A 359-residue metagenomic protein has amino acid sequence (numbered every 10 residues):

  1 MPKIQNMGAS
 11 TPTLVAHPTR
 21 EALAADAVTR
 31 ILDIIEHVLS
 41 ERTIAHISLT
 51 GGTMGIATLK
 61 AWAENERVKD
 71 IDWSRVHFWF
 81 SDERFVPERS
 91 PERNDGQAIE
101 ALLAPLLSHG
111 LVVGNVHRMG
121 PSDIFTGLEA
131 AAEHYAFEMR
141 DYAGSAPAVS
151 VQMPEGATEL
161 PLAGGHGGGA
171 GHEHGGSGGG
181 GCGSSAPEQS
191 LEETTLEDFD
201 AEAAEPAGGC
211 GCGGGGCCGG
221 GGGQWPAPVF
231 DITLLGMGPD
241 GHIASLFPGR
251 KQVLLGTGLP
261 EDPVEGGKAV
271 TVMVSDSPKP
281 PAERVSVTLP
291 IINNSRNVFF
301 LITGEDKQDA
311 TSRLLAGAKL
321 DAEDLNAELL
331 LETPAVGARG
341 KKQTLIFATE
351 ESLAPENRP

Functional and structural regions predicted by a protein language model:
M1-I47, E202: N-terminal glycine-/serine-/threonine-rich phosphate-binding loop
P2, T11, V287-P359: ATP/nucleoside-binding phosphotransfer catalytic cores, i.e., glycine-rich phosphate-binding loops
P2-T11, I71-G165, T194-A203, G219-D231: Ligand-binding beta-strand-loop-alpha-helix segment within the catalytic cores of soluble metabolic enzymes
L39-V68: Glycine-rich N-terminal segment of FAD-binding domains in flavoprotein oxidoreductases, spanning the beta-loop-helix
L49-M54, L235-P239, T303: Glycine-rich beta-strand-to-loop/alpha-helix junction loops that act as flexible
K60-I71, G96-E100, P248-L259, G317: A glycine- and small-aliphatic-rich helix-loop capping segment at beta-alpha/alpha-beta transitions that lines
G164-P187, A204-G221: Histidine-centered metal-binding segments
T233-P290: Class I SAM-dependent methyltransferase SAM-binding "motif I" and its flanking Rossmann-like core
